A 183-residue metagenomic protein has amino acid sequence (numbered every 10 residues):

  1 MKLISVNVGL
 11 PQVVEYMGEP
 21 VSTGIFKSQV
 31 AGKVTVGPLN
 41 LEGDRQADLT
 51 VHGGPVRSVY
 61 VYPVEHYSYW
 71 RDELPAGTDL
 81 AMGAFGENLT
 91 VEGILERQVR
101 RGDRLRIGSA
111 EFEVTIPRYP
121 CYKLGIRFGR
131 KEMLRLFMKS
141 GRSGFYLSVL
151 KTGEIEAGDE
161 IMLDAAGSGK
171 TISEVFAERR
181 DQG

Functional and structural regions predicted by a protein language model:
M1-K123, G167-Q182: Electropositive, beta-rich accessory/interaction domains or terminal extensions that provide binding surfaces
G32, S143-F145, A157-D159: A short pocket-lining beta-strand/turn micro-motif at the edge of beta-sheets
G83, V99, V149, E154-E156 (+1 more regions): Short, well-ordered loop/turn sites that connect or cap secondary structure elements
R101-K151: Glycine-rich active-site loops that engage anionic ligands at enzyme catalytic sites
